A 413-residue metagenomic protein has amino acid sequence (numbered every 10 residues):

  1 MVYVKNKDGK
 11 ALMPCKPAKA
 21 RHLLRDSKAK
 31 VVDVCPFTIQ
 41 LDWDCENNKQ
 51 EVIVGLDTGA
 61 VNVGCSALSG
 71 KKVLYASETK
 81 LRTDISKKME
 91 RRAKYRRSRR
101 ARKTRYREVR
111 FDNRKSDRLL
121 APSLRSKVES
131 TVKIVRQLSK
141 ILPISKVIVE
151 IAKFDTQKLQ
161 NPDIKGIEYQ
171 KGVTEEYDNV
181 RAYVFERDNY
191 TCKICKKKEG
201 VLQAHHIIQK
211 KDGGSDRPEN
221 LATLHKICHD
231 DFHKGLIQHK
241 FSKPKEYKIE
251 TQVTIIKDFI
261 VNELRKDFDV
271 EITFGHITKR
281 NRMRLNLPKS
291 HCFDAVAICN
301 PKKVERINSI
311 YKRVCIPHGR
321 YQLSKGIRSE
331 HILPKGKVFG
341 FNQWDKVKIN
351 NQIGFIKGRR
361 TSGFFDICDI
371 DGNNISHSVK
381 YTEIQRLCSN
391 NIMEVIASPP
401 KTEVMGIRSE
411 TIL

Functional and structural regions predicted by a protein language model:
C15-N48, V173: Charged, flexible boundary elements
T38, N47, L68-E175, K240-Q343 (+1 more regions): Substrate-contacting helices/loops that form the catalytic groove of nucleic-acid and nucleotide-polymer processing
C45-N47, E176, V180-D188, G214-P218 (+1 more regions): Short, flexible, mixed-charge glycine/proline-rich loop motifs that serve as phosphate/nucleic-acid-contacting
E51-S69: Gly/Thr-rich phosphate-binding beta-strand-loop-beta motif of the actin/hexokinase/Hsp70
Y75, C368-L387: A short macromolecule-binding patch
K140-K146, Y177-Q203, H225-C228, N342: Short cysteine-rich loop/turn motifs with clustered Cys
K193-K226, D230-I237: Histidine-centered nuclease catalytic patch
D345-K346, Q352-D366: Short beta-strand-centered aromatic/proline hotspots
